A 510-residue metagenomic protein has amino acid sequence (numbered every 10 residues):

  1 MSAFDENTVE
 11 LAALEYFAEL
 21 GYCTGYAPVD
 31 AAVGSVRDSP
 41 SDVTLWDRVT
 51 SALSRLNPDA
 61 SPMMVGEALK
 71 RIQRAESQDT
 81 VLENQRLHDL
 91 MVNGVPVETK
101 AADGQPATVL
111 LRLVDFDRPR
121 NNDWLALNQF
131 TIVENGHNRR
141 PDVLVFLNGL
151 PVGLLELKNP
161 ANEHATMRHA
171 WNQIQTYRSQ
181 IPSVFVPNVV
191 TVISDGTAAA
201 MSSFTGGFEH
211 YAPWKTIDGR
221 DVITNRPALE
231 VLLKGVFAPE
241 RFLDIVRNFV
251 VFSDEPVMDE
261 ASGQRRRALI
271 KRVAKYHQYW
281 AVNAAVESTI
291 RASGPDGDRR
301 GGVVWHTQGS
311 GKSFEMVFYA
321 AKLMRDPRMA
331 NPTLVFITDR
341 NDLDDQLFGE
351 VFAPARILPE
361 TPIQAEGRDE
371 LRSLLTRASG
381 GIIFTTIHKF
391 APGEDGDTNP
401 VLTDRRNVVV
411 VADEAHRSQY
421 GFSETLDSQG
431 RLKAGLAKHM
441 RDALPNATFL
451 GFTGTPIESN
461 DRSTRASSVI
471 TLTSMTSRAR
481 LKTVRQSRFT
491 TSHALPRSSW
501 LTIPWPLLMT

Functional and structural regions predicted by a protein language model:
S2-T8, L14-T333, D342, Q346-L358 (+4 more regions): ATP-dependent helicase/translocase motor core
T191-S194, I383-T386, V410-V411, T448-T453: Structural recognition of the conserved hydrophobic beta-strand(s) that form the central parallel beta-sheet of P-loop
I223-A228, D461-T510: Interdomain helical connector at the RecA1-RecA2 junction of SF1/SF2 helicase-like NTPases
D296, V408-V409, A415-S418, S428 (+3 more regions): Conserved N-terminal glycine/acidic-rich loop preference
T307-Q308, H416, A437-N460: Conserved helicase ATPase motor motifs in RecA-like P-loop NTPase domains
F336: Conserved SAM-binding loop
A353-D395: Inter-Walker segment of RecA-like/P-loop motor cores
G380-H439: Conserved RecA-like ASCE ATPase "motif II neighborhood" in helicase/translocase motors
